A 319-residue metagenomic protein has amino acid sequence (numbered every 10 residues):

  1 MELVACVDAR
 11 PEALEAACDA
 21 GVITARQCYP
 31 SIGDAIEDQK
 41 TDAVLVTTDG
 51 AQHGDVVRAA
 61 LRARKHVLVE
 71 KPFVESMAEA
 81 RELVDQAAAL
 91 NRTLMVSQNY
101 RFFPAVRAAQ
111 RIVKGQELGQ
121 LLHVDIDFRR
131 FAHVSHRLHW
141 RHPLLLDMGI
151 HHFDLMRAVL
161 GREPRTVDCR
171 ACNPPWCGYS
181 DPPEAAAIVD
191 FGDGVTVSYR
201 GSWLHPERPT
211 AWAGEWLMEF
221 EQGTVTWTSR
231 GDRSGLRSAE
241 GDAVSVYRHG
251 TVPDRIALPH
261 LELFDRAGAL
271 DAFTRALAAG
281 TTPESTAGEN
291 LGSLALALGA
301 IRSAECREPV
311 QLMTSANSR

Functional and structural regions predicted by a protein language model:
M1-I23: N-terminal Rossmann-like dinucleotide-binding module
A9-A13, L258-L270: Active-site loop of classical SDR/Rossmann-like NAD(P)-dependent oxidoreductases, centered on the catalytic Tyr-X3-Lys
A25-I32: Conserved SAM-binding strand-loop segment of SAM-dependent methyltransferases
A43, D49-G50, G54-R101: Beta-strand-loop-alpha-helix segment that lines the small-molecule cofactor/substrate pocket of alpha/beta enzymes
A43-L45, R81, G192, R237 (+1 more regions): C-terminal helix-rich "cap/oligomerization" subdomain common to oxidoreductases
V69-E70, L94-V96, D125, Y199 (+1 more regions): Hydrophobic residues in well-ordered beta-strands that form the structural core
Y100-Y179, A185, R307: Predominantly a Rossmann-like dinucleotide-binding segment in NAD(P)-dependent oxidoreductases
F153-S234, A267-A279, N317-R319: Contiguous beta-strand/loop segments that form the cofactor/metal-binding neighborhood of enzyme cores
